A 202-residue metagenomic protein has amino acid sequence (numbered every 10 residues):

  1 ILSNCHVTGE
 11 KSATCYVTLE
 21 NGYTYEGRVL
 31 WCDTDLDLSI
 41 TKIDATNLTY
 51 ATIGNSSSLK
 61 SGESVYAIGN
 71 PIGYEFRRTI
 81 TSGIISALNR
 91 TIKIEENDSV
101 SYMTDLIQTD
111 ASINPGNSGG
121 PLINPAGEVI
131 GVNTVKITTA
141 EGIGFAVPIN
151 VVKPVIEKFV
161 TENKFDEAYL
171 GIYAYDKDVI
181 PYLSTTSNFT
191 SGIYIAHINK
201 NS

Functional and structural regions predicted by a protein language model:
I1-S191, K200: Serine-dependent protease modules
